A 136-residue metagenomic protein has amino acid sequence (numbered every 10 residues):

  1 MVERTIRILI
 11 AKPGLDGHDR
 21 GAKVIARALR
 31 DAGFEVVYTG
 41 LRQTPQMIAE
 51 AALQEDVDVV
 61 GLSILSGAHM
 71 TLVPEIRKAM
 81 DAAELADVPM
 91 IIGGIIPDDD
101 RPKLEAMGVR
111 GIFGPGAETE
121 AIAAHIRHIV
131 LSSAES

Functional and structural regions predicted by a protein language model:
M1-T5, L85: Short, flexible coil/linker segments at domain boundaries that flank nucleotide/cofactor-interacting
M1-V2, A134-S136: Basic/polar N-terminal segments that are highly enriched at the extreme N-terminus, encompassing both cleavable
A11-L15: N-terminal pre-triad scaffold of radical SAM enzymes
A22-S132: Cofactor-cradling patches in redox/metallo enzymes
